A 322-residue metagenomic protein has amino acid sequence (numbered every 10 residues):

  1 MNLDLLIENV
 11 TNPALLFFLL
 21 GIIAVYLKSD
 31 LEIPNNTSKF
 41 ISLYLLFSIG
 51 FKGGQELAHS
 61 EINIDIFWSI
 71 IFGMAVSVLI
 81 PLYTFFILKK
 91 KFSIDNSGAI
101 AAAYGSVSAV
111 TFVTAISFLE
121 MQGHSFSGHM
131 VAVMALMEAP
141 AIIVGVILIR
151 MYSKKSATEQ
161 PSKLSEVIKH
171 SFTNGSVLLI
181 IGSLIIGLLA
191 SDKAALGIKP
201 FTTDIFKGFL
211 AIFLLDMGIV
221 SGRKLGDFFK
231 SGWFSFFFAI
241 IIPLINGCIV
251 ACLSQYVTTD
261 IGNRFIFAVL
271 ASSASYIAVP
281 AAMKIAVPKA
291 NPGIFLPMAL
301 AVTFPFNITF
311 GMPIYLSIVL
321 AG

Functional and structural regions predicted by a protein language model:
M1-A24, N35, I62-M217, S231-G232 (+2 more regions): Alpha-helical transmembrane segments of multi-pass small-molecule/ion transporters
I23-L43, E56-H59: Membrane-interface helix-loop junction between the first two transmembrane segments
L31-E32, L57-E61, L210-I212, G222-G226: A generic structured-segment signal
K39-S42, S48, M74: Metallocofactor- and cofactor-centric catalytic cores in central/energy metabolism, strongly enriched
L45, I49-G53, F213, M217-V220: Helical transmembrane-bundle signal
G53-L57, F118, S221, I285: Short alpha-helical scaffold segments that flank and stabilize functional sites
L225-S235: Short acidic alpha-helical/loop segments enriched in Asp/Glu that coordinate divalent cations
